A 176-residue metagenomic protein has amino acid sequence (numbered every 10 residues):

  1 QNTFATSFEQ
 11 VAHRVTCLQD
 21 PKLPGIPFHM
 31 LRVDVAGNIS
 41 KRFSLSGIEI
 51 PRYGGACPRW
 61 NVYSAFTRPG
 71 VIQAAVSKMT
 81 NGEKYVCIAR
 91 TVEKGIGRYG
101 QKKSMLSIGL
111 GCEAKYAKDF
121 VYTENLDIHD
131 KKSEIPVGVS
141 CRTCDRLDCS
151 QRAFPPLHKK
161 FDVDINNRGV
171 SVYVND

Functional and structural regions predicted by a protein language model:
Q1-L147, Q151-D176: Conserved binding/catalytic microenvironments
